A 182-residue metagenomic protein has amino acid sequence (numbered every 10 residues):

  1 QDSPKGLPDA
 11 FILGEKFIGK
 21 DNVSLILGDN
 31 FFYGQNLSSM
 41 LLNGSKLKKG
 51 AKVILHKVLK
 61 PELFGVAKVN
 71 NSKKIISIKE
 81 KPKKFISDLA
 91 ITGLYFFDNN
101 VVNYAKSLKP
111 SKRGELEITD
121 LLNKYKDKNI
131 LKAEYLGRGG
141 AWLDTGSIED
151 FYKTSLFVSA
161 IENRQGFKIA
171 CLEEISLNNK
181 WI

Functional and structural regions predicted by a protein language model:
Q1-N71, F96-N99, A105-L108: Conserved beta-loop-beta/alpha segment of the NTase-like Rossmann-fold superfamily that binds/positions NTPs
F32, N43-L47, V58-L59, N71-S77 (+3 more regions): Left-handed beta-helix
